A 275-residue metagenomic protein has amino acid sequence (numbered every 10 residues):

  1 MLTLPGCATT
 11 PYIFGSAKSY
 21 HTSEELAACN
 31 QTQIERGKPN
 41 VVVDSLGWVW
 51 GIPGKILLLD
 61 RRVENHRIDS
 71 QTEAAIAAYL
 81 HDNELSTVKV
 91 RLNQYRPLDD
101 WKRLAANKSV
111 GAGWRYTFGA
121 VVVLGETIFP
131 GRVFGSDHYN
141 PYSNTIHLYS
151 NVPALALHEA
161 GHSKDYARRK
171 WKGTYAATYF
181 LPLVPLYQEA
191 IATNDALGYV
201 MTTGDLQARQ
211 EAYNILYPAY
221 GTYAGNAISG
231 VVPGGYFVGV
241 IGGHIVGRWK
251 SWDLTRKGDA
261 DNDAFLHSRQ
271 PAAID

Functional and structural regions predicted by a protein language model:
C7-V122: A metal-dependent hydrolase signature that marks the N-terminal structural subdomain at the beginning of catalytic folds
A8-T10, G15-S19, L181-P185, V200-D275: Long, well-structured alpha-helical subdomains associated with metal-dependent extracellular/ecto-lumenal hydrolases
Q71, A75, L155, E159 (+2 more regions): Extracytoplasmic/secreted proteins, especially bacterial periplasmic and envelope-associated proteins
E84-Y95, G173, T203-I215: Surface-exposed patches in mature extracellular/periplasmic domains of secreted proteins
D100-P153, S163: Active-site scaffold of zinc-dependent metalloenzymes
N151-W171: Active-site recognition of the HExxH zinc-binding catalytic motif
Y166-A190: Post-HEXXH active-site segment of zinc metalloproteases
